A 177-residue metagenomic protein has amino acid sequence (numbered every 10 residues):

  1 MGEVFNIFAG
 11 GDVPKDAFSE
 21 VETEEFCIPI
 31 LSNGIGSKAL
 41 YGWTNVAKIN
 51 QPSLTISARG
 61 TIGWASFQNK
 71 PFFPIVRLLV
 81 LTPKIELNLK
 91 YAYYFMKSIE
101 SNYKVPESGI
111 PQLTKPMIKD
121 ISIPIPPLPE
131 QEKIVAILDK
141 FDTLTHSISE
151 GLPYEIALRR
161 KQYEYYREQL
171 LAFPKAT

Functional and structural regions predicted by a protein language model:
M1-F5, S53, F73, K90-Y93 (+3 more regions): Short, structured motif recognition centered on aromatic/hydrophobic residues
M1-V13, V21-G34, E155, Y166: Non-catalytic DNA-recognition/assembly elements of restriction-modification systems
G2, S122-T177: Amphipathic alpha-helical coiled-coil/heptad-repeat segments
A9-G10, R59, A176: Alpha-helix capping/hinge segments and adjacent helical runs
P14-F18, V105-S108: A short, aromatic/hydrophobic, helix- or strand-capping loop or linear motif that either lines the entrance/gate
A17-E22, W43-N45: DNA polymerase processivity clamps
G34-K97, P106-G109, T114: A short beta-sheet element
S101-G109, T114-P126: Short, flexible domain-boundary/linker segments around small modular repeats
